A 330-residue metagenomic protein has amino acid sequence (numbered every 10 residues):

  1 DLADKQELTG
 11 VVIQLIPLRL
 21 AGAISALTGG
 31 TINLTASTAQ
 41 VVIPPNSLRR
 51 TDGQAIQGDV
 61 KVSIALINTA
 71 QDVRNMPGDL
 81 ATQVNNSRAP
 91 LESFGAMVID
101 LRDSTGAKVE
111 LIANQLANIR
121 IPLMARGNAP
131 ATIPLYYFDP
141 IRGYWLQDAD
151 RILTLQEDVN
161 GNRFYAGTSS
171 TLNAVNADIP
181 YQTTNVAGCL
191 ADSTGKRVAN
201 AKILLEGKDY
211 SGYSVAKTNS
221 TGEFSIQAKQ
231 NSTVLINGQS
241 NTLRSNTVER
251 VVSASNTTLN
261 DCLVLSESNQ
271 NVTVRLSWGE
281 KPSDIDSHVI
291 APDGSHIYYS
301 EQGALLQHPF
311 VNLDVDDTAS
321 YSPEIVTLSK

Functional and structural regions predicted by a protein language model:
D1, I133, A228-R244: A short, solvent-exposed beta-strand micro-motif common in secreted/extracellular proteins
D1-A36, L48-R49, A55, I67-R74 (+1 more regions): Proteolytic cleavage junctions
D1-V11, Q239-N260: Structured interaction patches on ligand/partner-binding surfaces of diverse proteins
A39, G58-V60, A117, A131-I133 (+4 more regions): Short beta-strand/loop motifs in extracellular/secreted proteins, especially within beta-sandwich accessory domains
A65-R102, P292-A319: Extracellular/luminal beta-rich ligand-recognition and adhesion surfaces characterized by aromatic-Gly/Pro-enriched
I226-A228, S329-K330: Short, flexible loop/turn segments at beta-strand junctions in immunoglobulin-like and fibronectin type III
L265-K330: Intrinsic-disorder/low-complexity signal
